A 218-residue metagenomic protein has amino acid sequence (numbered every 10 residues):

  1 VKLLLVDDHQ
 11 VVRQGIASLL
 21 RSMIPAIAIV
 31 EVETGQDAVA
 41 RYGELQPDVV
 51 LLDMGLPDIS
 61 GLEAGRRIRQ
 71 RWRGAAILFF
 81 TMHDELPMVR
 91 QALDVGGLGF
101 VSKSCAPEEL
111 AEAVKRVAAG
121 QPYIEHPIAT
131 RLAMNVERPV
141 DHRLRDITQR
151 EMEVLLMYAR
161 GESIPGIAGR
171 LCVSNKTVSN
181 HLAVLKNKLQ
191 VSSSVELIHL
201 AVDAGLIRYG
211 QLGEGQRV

Functional and structural regions predicted by a protein language model:
D7, D53, T81: Active-site residues of response regulator receiver
V12, P57: The feature encodes the CheY-like receiver
A26-E33, R41, V191: Short hydrophobic/Thr-rich beta-strand motif most characteristic of the beta2 strand and flanking loop of CheY-like
T34-D37, S60-E63: Acidic catalytic/metal-coordinating carboxylates
L45-L51, L56: Active-site beta3 strand of CheY-like receiver
P87-D94, L98-E153, D203-Y209: Short, flexible helix-to-coil linker/hinge segments that flank and couple to helix-turn-helix
S163-E196: Recognition helix of helix-turn-helix DNA-binding domains
K186-V218: Basic, Lys/Arg-enriched C-terminal extension of HTH/homeodomain DNA-binding domains
